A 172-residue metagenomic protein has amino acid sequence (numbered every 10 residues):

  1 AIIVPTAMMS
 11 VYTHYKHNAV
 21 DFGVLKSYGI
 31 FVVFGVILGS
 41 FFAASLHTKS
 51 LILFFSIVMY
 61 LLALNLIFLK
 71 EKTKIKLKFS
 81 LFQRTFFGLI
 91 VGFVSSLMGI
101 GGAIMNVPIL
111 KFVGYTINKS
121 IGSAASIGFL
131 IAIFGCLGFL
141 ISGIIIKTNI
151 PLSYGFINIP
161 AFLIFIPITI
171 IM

Functional and structural regions predicted by a protein language model:
A1-I3, A124-A132: Transmembrane helix-bundle signature of multi-pass membrane transporters/permeases
A7-G92, L97, I109-K119, F129 (+2 more regions): Juxtamembrane transmembrane-helix boundary motif
